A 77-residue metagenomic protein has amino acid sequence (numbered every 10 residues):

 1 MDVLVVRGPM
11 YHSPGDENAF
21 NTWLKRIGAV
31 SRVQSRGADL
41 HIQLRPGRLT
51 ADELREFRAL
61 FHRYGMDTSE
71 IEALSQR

Functional and structural regions predicted by a protein language model:
M1-V6, S35-L44: Short glycine-rich, basic-tinged beta-strand/loop micro-motifs
V6-D16: Short, surface-exposed ligand-recognition loops at beta-strand->loop->(often short) alpha-helix junctions that present
M10-Y11, I27, L40-Q43: A composition-driven signal for long, intrinsically disordered, charge-rich low-complexity tracts
P14, R32, A38-H41, L74: Residues in flexible loops and secondary-structure boundaries
E17-N21: Short, acidic/polar
L24-S35: Short acidic amphipathic segments
D39, P46-R77: Helix-rich interaction surfaces within compact, conserved domain-sized segments that mediate assembly or partner
